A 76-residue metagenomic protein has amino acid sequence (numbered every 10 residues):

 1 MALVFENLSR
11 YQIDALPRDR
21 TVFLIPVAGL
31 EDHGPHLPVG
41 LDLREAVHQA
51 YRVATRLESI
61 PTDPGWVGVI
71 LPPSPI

Functional and structural regions predicted by a protein language model:
A2-I76: N-terminal catalytic or cofactor-binding beta/alpha core of small enzyme domains
